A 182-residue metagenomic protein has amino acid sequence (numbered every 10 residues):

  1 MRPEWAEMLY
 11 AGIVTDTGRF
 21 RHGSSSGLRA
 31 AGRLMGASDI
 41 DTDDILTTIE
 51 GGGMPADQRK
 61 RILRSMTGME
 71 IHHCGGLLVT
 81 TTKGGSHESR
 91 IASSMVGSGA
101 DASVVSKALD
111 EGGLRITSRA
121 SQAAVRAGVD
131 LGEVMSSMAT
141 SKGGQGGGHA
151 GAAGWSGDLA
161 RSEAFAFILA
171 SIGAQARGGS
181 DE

Functional and structural regions predicted by a protein language model:
M1-H87, I91-G112, A124, S141 (+2 more regions): A structured phosphate/pyrophosphate-recognition subdomain
T117-S121: Primary mode marks residue(s) on the alpha4-beta5-alpha5 output face of response regulator receiver
V125-V129: Ordered, soluble secondary-structure elements with a strong preference for glycine-centered loop motifs and nearby
D130-M138: Flexible, small-/acidic-enriched active-site or ligand-binding loops
